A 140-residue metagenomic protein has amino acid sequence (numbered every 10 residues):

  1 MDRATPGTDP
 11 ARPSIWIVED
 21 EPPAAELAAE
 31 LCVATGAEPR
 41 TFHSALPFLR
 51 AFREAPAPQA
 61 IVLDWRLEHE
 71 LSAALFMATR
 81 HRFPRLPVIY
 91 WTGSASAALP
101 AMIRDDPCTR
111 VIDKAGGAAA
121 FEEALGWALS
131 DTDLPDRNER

Functional and structural regions predicted by a protein language model:
M1-P23, A29-V33, L46, H81 (+1 more regions): Non-catalytic signal-transmission and effector/linker regions of two-component phosphorelay proteins
T41-A60: Acidic, metal-coordinating helix/loop segments flanking the phosphotransfer/catalytic sites of two-component signaling
P47, E68, S94-A98: Negatively charged, flexible loop motifs adjacent to catalytic sites in prokaryotic signal transduction proteins
R53-P56, A78-R85, D106: Conserved phosphotransfer cores of two-component systems
I61, V88, V111-I112: Two-component signal transduction core modules
I61-T79: Conserved phosphotransfer microenvironments
A74, S94-A119: Alpha4 helix (beta4-alpha4-beta5 surface) of REC/receiver domains from two-component response regulators
